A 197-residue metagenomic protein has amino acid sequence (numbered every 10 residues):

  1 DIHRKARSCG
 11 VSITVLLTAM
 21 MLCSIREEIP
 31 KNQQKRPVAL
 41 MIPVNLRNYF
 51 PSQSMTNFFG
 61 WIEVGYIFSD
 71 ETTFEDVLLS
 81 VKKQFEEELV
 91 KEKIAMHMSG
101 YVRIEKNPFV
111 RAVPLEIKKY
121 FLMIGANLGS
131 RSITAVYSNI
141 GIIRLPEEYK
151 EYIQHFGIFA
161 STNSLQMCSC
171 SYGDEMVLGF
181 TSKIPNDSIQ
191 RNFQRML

Functional and structural regions predicted by a protein language model:
D1-V11: Flexible, P/S/T/G-rich "lid" or insertion loops adjacent to the active sites of thioester-utilizing
H3, R26-L197: Acyl-thioester-dependent acyl-group transfer interface
I13-L22: Short amphipathic alpha-helical segments
